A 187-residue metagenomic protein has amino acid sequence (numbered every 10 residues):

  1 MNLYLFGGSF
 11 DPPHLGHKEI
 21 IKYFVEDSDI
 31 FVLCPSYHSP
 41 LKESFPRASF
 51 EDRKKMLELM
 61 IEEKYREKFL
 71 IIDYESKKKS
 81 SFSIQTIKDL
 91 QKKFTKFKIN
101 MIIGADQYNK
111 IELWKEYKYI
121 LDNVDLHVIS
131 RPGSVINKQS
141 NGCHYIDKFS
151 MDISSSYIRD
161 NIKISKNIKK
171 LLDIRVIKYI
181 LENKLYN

Functional and structural regions predicted by a protein language model:
M1-N187: Nucleotidyltransferase catalytic core that binds NTPs
